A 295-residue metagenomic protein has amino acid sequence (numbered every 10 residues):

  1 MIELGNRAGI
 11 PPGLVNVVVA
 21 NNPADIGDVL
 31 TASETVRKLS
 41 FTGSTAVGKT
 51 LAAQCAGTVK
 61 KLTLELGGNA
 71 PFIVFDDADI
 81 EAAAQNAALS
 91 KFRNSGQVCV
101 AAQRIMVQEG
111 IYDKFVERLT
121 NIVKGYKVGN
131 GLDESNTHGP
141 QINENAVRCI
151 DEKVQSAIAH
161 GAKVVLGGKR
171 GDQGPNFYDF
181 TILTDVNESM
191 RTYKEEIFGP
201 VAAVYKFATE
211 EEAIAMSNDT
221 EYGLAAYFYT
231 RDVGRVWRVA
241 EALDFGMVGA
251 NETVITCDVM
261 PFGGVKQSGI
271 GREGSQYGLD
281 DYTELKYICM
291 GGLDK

Functional and structural regions predicted by a protein language model:
M1-G27: PLP-dependent aminotransferase-like
R7-P11, Y126, N130, M190: Short helix-capping segments at alpha-helix termini
P12, L66-G68, C99-V100, E134-S135 (+2 more regions): Short glycine-enriched loop/turn motifs at secondary-structure junctions
V18-N21, T42, Y227-Y229: Structural motif
P23, I80, Y112, V154 (+2 more regions): Residues at or immediately preceding the N-termini of alpha-helices
A24-D25, A46-V47, G57, G234-R235 (+1 more regions): Short alpha-helical
V36, I73, K127, R170 (+1 more regions): Conserved C-terminal structural/oligomerization subdomain of aldehyde/semialdehyde dehydrogenase
K38, S44-N187, A250: ALDH superfamily catalytic-core signature
